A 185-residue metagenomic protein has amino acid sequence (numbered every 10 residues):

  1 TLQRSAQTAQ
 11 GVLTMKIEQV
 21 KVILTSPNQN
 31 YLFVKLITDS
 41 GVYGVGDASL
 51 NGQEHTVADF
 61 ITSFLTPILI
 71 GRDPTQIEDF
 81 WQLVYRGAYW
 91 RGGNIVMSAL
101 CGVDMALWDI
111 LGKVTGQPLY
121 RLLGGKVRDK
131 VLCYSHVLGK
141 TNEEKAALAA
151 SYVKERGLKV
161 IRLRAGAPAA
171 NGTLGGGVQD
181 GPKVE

Functional and structural regions predicted by a protein language model:
T1-T14: Short, Lys/Arg-enriched N-terminal segments with co-localized hydrophobic residues within the first ~10-30 amino acids
V12-L50: Structured beta-strand/loop patches that form or line metal/cofactor-binding pockets in enzymes
S26, V34, S40, V45 (+4 more regions): Ligand-binding pocket scaffold of soluble enzyme catalytic domains
S26-P27, G125-V127, V153-K154: Solvent-exposed alpha-helices and their adjacent loops that cap or buttress functional pockets in soluble metabolic
D39-V114: Metal- or metallocofactor-binding catalytic centers and their adjacent structured scaffolds across diverse enzyme
D104-K140, E144: Glycine-rich, aromatic-flanked loop segments that form ligand/cofactor-binding clefts across common enzyme folds
K130-E185: Metal-dependent enolase-superfamily TIM-barrel catalytic cores that perform enediolate-based chemistry
